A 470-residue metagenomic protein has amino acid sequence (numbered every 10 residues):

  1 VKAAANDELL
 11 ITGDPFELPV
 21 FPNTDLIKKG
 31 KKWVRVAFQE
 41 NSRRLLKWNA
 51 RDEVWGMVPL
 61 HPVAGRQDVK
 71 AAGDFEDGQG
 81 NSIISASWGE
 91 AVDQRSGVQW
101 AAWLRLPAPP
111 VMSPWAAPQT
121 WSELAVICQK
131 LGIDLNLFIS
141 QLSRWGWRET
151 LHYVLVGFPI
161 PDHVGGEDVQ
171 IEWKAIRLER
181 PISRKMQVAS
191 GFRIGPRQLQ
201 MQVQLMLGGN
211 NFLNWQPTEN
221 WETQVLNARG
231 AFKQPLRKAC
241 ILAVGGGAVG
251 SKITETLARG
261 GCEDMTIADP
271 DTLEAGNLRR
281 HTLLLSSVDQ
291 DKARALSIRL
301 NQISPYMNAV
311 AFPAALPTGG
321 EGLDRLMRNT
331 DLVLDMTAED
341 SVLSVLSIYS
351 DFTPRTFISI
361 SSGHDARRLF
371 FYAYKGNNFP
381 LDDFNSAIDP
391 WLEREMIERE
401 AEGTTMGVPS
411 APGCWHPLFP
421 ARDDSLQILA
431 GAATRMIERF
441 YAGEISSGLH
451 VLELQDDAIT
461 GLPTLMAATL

Functional and structural regions predicted by a protein language model:
A3-L207, R328-L332, M336-L470: Glycine-rich phosphate/adenylate-binding loop
E179-I241: N-terminal charged helix/coil linker that caps or initiates catalytic domains
F232-T272: Glycine-rich adenosine-cofactor-binding loop
L236, L326-R328: A short, aliphatic-rich alpha-helical micro-motif
V244, A268-P270, F312-A314, D335-M336 (+1 more regions): Generic beta-strand/beta-sheet core signal
G250-S251, G319-G320, S341-S344: Short, well-ordered alpha-helical microsegments
P270-Y306: Glycine-rich phosphate-binding loop and adjoining beta1-alpha1-beta2 segment of Rossmann-like nucleotide-binding folds
Q302-G322: S-adenosyl-L-methionine
